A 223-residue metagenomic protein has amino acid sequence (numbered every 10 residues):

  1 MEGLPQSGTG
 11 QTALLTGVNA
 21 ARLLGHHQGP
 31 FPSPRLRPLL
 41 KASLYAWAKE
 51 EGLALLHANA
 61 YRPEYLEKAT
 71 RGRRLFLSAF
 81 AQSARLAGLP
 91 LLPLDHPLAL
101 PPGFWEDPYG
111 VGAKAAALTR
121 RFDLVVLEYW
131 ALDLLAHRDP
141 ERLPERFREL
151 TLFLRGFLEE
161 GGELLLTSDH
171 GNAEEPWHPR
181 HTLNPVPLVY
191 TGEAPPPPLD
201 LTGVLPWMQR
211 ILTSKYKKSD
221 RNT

Functional and structural regions predicted by a protein language model:
G3-Q6, G10-L135, T223: His/Asp/Glu-rich, glycine-adjacent segments that coordinate divalent cations and/or stabilize oxyanion chemistry on
K41-K49, T151-R155, L205: Short amphipathic alpha-helical segments and helix-helix/interface helices
V111-R121, V125, D133-L164: A long, amphipathic alpha-helix that forms part of the scaffold/cap immediately adjacent to metal-dependent active
P140-E141, E175-R180: Short glycine/threonine-rich loop-to-helix capping motif typified by GTGT followed within a few residues by an Asp-Pro
L158, M208-Y216: Short, hydrophobic alpha-helical segments
S168-A173: Active-site metal-binding loops of divalent metal-dependent hydrolases
R180-I211: Substrate-binding rim/cap in mid-to-C-terminal beta-strand-loop elements of soluble/periplasmic
S214, N222-T223: Intrinsic disorder/low-complexity segments enriched in small, polar and charged residues
